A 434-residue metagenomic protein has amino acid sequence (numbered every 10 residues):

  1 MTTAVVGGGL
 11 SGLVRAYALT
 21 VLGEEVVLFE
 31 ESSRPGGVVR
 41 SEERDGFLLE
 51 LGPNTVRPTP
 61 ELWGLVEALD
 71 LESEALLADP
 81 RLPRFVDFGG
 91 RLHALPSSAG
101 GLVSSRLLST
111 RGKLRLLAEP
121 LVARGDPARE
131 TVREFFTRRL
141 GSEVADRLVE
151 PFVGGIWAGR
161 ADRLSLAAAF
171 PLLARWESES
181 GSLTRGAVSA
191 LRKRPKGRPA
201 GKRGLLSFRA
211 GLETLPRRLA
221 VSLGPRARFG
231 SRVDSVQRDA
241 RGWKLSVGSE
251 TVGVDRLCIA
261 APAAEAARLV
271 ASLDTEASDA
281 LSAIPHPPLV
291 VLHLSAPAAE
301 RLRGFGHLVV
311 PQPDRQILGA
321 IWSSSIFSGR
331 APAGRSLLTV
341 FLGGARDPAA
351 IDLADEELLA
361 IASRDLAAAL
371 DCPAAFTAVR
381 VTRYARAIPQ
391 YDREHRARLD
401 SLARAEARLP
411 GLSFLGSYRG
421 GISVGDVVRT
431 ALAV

Functional and structural regions predicted by a protein language model:
T2-L28: N-terminal Rossmann-like FAD-binding beta1-loop-alpha1 element of flavoenzymes
S11, R34, A264: Conserved Rossmann-like nucleotide-cofactor binding loop
T20-R44: Glycine-rich FAD pyrophosphate-binding loop
D45-R124: Dinucleotide-binding Rossmann-like beta1-alpha1 core, especially the glycine-rich loop that anchors the ADP
R115-V236, G242: Active-site/ligand-binding neighborhood in enzyme catalytic cores
S231-E356, R364-L370, A375, A403-R404 (+1 more regions): Mid-domain catalytic core of redox enzymes that form a hydrophobic substrate pocket/lid adjacent to a catalytic redox
F327-A333, Y384-F414: FAD-binding beta-loop-beta segment adjacent to the flavin cofactor pocket
L338-T339, R404-I422, V427-T430: Short FAD-binding loop at a beta-strand-to-alpha-helix junction that anchors the flavin cofactor in diverse
